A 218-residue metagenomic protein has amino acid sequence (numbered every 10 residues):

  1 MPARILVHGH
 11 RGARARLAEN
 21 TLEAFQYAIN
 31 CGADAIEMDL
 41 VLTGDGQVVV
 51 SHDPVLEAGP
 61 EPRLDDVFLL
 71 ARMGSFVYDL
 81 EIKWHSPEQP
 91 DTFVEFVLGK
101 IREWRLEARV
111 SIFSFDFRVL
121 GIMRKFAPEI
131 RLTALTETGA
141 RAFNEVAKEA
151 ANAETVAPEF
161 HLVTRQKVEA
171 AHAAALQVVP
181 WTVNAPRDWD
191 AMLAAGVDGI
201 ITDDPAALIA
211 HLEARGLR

Functional and structural regions predicted by a protein language model:
M1-R218: Phosphate-group recognition and catalysis centered on beta-loop-alpha active-site segments
